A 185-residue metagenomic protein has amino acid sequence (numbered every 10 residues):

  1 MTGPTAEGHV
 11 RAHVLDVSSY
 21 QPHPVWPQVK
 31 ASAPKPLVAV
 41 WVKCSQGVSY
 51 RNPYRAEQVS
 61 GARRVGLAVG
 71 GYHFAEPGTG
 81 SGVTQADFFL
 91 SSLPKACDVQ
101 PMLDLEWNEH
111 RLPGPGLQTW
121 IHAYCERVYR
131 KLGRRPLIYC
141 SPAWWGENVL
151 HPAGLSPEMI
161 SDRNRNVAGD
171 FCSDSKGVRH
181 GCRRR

Functional and structural regions predicted by a protein language model:
M1-Q28, L150-R185: Functionally critical loop-and-helix segments that line ligand-binding/catalytic clefts of soluble enzyme domains
M1-R134: Substrate-binding cleft of extracellular glycoside hydrolase catalytic domains
W41, M102, L137, I160 (+1 more regions): Residues embedded in well-ordered beta-strands within globular domains across many folds
H73, C140, R163: Short beta-strand/turn micro-motifs composed of small residues that flank or help shape donor/cofactor-binding pockets
S81-T84, W144-G154: Glycine-rich, charge-decorated loop segments at or immediately adjacent to ligand/cofactor-binding or catalytic sites
N108, A143-W145, N166-V167: Short, solvent-exposed loop/turn segments at secondary-structure junctions
L132-G146: Aromatic-lined carbohydrate-recognition surfaces of secreted/lumenal glycan-active proteins
